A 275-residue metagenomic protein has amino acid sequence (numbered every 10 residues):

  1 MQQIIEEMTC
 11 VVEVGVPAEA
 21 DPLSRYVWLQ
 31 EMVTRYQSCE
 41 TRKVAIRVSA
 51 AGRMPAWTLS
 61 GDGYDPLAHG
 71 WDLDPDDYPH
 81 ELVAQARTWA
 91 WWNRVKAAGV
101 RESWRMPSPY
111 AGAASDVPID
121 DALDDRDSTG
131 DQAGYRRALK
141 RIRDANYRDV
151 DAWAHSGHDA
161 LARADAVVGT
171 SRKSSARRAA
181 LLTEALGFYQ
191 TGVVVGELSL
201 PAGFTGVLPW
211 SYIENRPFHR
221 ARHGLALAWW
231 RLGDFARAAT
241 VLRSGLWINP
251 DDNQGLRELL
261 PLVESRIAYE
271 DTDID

Functional and structural regions predicted by a protein language model:
Q2-A202, R231, R237-N249, E258 (+1 more regions): N-terminal alpha-helical interaction modules that lie
S174, W210, L227: Generic anion/oxyanion-binding catalytic loop in active/binding sites
P201-R222, N253-Y269: TPR/TPR-like alpha-solenoid helical repeat scaffolds
H223-R231: A short, amphipathic alpha-helix used for macromolecular contacts
